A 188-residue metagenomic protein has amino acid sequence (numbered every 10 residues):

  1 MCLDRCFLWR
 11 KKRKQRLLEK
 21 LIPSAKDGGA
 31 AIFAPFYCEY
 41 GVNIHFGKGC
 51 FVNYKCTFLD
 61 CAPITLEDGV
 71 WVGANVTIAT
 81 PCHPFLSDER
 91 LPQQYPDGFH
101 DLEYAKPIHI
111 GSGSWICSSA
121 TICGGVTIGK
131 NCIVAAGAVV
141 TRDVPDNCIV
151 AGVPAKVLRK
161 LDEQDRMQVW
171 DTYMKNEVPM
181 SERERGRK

Functional and structural regions predicted by a protein language model:
M1-G29, F85, V153-K188: Terminal amphipathic alpha-helical/low-complexity segments used for targeting or macromolecular assembly
P23, P35-F36: Aromatic-residue hotspot detector
G29-P35: Arg/Lys-rich RNA-binding interfaces used to dock onto structured RNA substrates
F36-F46, F51-T127, V153, K160-D162 (+1 more regions): Flexible, glycine/small-residue-enriched loop-and-beta-strand segment within the central core of proteins
Q93, C148, W170-T172: A generic membrane alpha-helix/interface feature
T121-A151, A155: C-terminal/domain-terminus segments
